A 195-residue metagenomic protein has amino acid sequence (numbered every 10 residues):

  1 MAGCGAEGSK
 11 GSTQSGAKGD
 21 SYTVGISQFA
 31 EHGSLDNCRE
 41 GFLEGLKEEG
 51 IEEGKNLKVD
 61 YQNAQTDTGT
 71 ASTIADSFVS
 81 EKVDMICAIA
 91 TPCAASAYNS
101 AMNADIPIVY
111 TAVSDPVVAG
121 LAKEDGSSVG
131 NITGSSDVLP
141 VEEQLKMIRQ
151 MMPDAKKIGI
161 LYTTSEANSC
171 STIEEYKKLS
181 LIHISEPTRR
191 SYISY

Functional and structural regions predicted by a protein language model:
M1-T23, E48-E52: Short, low-complexity disordered leader/linker segments with a strong preference for bacterial N-terminal type II
T23-E49, D60-G69, S165-S169: Extracytoplasmic "Venus flytrap"
V24, F42, T133-S180: An alpha-beta-alpha
S34, C38-G45, T70-I74, I89-C93 (+3 more regions): Stable alpha-helical elements in mature extracytoplasmic
L43, K47-I51, S80-V83, Y98-M102 (+1 more regions): Sec-exported extracytoplasmic/periplasmic mature domains
A64-K123: Beta-alpha junction/loop-to-helix N-cap segments that form part of ligand/metal-binding clefts
D125-S135: Rossmann-fold dehydrogenase core element
I182-Y195: Single conserved hydrophobic/aromatic residue that forms the stacking wall/gate of nucleotide- or nucleobase-binding
